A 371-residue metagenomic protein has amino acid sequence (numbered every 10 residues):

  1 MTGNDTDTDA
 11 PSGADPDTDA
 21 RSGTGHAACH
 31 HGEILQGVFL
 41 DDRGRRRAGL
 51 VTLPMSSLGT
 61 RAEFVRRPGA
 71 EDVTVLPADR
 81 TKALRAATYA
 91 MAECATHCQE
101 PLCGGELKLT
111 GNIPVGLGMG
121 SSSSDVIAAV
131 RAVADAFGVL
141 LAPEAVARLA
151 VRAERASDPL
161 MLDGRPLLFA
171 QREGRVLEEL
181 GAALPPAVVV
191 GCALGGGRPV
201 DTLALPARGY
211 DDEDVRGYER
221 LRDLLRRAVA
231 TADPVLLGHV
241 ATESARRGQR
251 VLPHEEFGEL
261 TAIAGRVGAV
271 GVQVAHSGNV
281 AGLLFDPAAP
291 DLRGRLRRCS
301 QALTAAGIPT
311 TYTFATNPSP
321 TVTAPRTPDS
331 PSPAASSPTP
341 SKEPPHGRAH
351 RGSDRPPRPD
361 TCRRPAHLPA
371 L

Functional and structural regions predicted by a protein language model:
M1-L117, R351, R355-R358, R363-L371: ATP-binding N-lobe of GHMP and related small-molecule kinases
H26-A28, P54, M161-D163, G191-G195 (+1 more regions): Short beta-strand segments
H31-Q36, T60-F64, D158-M161, P166-L168 (+2 more regions): Short beta-strand scaffold segments in enzyme catalytic cores
M119-P143: DPxDG-like acidic metal-binding loop motif
A142-V267, D286-L371: ATP-dependent small-molecule kinase catalytic core of the GHMP/sugar-kinase superfamily and closely related
F257-G258, A275-L283: Small/polar glycine-rich anion-binding or flexible loop at a beta-alpha turn
G268-Q273: A short linear hydrophobic-aromatic micro-motif
